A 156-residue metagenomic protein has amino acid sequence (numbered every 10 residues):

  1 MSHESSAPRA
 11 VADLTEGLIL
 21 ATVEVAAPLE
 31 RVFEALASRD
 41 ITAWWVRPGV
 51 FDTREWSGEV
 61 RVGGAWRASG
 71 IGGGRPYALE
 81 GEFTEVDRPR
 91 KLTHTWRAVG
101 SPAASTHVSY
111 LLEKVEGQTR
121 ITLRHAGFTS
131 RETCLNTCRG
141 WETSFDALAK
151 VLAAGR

Functional and structural regions predicted by a protein language model:
M1-D52: Hydrophobic ligand-binding cavity/cleft-lining segments
M1-S5, A126-R156: A conserved amphipathic terminal alpha-helix motif
L20, D40-P76: Short beta-edge strand/loop motif at the mouth of beta-sheet-based domains
V23, L79-T84, W96, T106-E113: Hydrophobic/aromatic beta-strand elements that line small-molecule binding cavities or substrate pockets in beta-rich
L29-E30, T84-R90, L111-R120: A short, structured loop/turn motif at beta-sheet edges
V32-L36, T42, W66, F83 (+4 more regions): Hydrophobic pocket/interface hotspot
G74-R75, G100-A104: Short glycine/serine/proline-enriched coil/turn segments at secondary-structure junctions
R97-P102, R124-R131: Short, solvent-exposed aromatic-acidic interface loops
